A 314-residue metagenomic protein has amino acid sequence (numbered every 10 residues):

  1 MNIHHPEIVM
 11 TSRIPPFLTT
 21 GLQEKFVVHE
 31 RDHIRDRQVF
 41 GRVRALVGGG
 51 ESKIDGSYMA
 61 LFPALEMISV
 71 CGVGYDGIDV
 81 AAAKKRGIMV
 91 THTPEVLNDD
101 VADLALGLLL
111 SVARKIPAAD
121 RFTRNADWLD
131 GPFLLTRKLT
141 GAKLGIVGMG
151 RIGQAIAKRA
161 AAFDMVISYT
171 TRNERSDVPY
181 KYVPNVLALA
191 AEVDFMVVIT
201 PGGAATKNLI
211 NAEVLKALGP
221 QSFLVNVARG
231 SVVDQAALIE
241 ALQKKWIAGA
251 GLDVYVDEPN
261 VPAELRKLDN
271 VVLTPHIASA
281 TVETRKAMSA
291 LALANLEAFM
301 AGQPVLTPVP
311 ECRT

Functional and structural regions predicted by a protein language model:
M1-V43, M300: N-terminal glycine-/charge-rich "phosphate-binding" loop or analogous flexible N-terminal tail
N2-H4, K84, T91-D103, A118 (+1 more regions): C-terminal helix-to-coil terminal segments
M10, V47-G48, V70, V197-V198 (+2 more regions): Redox-cofactor binding/interface segments in oxidoreductases and associated redox assembly factors
S12, Y169-E174: N-terminal Rossmann-fold cofactor-binding loop
R44-T123: Phosphate/diphosphate ligand-binding glycine-rich loop within oxidoreductases
K53-G56, R172-E264: Rossmann-like adenosine-cofactor binding region
P94-K143, A155-K158, A162, P308: Phosphate-binding beta-alpha-beta segment of Rossmann-like dinucleotide-binding domains, i.e., the NAD(P)
M149-G150: Glycine-rich Rossmann-fold phosphate-binding loop(s) that bind the pyrophosphate of adenine dinucleotide cofactors
